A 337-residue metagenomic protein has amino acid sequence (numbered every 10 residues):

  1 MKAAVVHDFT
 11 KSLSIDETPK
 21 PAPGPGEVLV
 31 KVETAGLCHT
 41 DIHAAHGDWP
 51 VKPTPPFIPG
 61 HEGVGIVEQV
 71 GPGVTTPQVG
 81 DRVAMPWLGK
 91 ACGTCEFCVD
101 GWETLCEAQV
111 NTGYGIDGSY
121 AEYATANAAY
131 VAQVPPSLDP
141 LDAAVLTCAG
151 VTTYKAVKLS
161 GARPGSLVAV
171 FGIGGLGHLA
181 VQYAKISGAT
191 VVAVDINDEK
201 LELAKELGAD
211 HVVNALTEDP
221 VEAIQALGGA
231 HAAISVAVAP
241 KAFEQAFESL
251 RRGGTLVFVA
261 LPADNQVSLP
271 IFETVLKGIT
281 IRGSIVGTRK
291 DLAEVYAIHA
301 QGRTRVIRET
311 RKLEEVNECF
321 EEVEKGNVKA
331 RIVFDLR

Functional and structural regions predicted by a protein language model:
K2, E17, K31, V64-I66 (+1 more regions): Residues located in well-ordered beta-strands
P21-A35, D48-E96, Y130, P135-L138: Glycine-rich beta-strand-centered segment in the early N-terminal region that forms part of a ligand/cofactor-binding
V83, P136-E222: Mid-domain Rossmann-like dinucleotide-binding core that forms the NAD(H)/NADP(H) cofactor-binding site
K90-F171: NAD(P)H dinucleotide-binding glycine-rich loop of Rossmann-like/cofactor-binding domains, especially the beta1-alpha1
S160-P164, I196, E202-T280, V328: Glycine-rich cofactor phosphate-binding loops and adjacent beta1-alpha1 units of small-molecule cofactor enzyme domains
D198, E244-F247, R289-R337: C-terminal hydrophobic helical "lid"/dimerization subdomain of Rossmann-like NAD(P)H-dependent oxidoreductases
T255-V257, S268-E309: Rossmann-fold dehydrogenase core element
